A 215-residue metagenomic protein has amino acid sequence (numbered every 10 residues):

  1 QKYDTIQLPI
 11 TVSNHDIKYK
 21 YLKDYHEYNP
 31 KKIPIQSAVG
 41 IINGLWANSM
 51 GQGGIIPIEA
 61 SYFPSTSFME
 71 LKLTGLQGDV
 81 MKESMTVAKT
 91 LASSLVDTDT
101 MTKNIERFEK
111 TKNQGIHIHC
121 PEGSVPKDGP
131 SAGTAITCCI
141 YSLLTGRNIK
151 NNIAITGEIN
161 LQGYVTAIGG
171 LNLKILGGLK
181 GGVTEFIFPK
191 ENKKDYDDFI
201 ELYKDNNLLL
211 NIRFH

Functional and structural regions predicted by a protein language model:
D4-H215: Peripheral, non-AAA+ core regions of ATP-driven protein-machinery
